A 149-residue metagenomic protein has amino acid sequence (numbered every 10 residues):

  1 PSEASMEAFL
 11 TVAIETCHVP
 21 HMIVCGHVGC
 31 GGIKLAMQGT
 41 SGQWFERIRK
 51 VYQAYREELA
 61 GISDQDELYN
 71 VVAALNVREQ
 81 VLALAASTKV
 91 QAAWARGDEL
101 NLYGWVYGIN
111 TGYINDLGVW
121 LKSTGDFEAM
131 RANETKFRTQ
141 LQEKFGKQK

Functional and structural regions predicted by a protein language model:
P1-P20, G31-K149: Divalent-metal-activated hydrolytic enzyme cores
V24: Conserved functional hotspot residues or short segments at active or partner-binding sites across diverse domains
